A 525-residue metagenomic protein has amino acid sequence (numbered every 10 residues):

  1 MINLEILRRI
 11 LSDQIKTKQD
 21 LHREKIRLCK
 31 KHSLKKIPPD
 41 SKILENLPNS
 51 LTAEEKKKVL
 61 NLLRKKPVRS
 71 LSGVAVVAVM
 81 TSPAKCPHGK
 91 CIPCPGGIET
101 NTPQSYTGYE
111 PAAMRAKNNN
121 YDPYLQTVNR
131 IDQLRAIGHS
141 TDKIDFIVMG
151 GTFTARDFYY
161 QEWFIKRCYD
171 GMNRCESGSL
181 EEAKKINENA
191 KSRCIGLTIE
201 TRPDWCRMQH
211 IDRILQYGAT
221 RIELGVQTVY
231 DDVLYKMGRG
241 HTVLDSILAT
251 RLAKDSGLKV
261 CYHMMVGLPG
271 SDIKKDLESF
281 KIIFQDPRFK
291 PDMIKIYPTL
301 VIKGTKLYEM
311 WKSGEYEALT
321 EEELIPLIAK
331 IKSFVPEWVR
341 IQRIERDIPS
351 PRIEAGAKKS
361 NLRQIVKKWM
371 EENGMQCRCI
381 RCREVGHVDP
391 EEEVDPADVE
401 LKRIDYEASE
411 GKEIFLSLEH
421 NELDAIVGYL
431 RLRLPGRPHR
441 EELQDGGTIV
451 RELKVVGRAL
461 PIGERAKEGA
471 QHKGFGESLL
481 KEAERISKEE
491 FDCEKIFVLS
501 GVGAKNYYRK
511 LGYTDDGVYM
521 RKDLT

Functional and structural regions predicted by a protein language model:
M1-Q126, R130-E176, E337: Flexible, acidic/Gly-rich N-terminal and inter-domain linker regions that tether and position cofactor-handling modules
Y109-Q126, F146, G150-C261, M265-E322 (+3 more regions): Conserved non-cysteine loop/helix-boundary elements of the Radical SAM core domain that shape
Y316-R431, P435-R437: C-terminal accessory regions of radical SAM enzymes
E419-Q471: Conserved acyl-donor/pantetheine-binding loop and adjacent beta-alpha core of acyl/acetyltransferases and related
A466-I486: Conserved acetyl-CoA-binding loop-helix of GNAT-fold acetyltransferases
I486-S500: Conserved GNAT acetyl-CoA-binding A-motif
S500-Y519: Conserved active-site alpha-helix within GNAT-family acetyltransferase domains
